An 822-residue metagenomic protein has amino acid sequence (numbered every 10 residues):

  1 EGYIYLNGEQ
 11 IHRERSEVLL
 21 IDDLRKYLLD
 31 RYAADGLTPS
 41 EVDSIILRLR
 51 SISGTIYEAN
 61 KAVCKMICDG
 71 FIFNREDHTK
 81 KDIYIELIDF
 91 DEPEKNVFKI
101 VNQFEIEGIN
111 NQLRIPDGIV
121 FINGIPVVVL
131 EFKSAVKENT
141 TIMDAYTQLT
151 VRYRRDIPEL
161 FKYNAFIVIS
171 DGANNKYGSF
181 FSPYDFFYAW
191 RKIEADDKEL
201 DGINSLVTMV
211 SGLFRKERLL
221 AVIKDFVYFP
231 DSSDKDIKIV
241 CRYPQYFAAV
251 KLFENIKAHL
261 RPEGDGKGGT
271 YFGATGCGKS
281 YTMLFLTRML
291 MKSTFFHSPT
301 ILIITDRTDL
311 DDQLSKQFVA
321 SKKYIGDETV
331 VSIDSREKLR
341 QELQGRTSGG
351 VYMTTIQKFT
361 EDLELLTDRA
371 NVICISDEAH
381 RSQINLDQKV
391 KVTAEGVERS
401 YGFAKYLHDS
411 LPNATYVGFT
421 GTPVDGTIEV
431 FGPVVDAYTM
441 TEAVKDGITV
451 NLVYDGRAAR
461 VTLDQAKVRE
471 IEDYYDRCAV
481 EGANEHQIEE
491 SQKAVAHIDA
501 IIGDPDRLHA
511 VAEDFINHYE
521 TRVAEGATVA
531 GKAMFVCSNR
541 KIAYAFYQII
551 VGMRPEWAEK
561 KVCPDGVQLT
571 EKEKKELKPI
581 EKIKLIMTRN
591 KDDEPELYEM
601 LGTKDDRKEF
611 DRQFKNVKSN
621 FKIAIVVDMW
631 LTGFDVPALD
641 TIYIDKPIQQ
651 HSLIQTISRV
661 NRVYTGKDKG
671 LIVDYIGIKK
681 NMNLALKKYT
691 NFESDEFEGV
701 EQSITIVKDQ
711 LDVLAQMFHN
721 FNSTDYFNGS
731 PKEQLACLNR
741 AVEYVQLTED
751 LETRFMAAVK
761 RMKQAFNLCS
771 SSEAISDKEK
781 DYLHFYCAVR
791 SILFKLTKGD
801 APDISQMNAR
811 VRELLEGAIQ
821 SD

Functional and structural regions predicted by a protein language model:
G2-T305, D309-I325, T347, V351 (+6 more regions): ATP-dependent helicase/translocase motor core
I21, S723-D822: Accessory helical-bundle/CTD segments and flexible terminal tails appended to RecA-like ATPase motors
L200, I428-A530, Y547-G552, A558-C563: Interdomain helical connector at the RecA1-RecA2 junction of SF1/SF2 helicase-like NTPases
V319-L365: Inter-Walker segment of RecA-like/P-loop motor cores
S348-Y406, D605-R612, V626-D628: Conserved RecA-like ASCE ATPase "motif II neighborhood" in helicase/translocase motors
H380, K582-E698: Conserved RecA-like P-loop NTPase helicase motor core
V495-V626, H784-S821: Conserved C-terminal RecA-like helicase domain
Y664-K763: Long, hydrophobic alpha-helical segments
